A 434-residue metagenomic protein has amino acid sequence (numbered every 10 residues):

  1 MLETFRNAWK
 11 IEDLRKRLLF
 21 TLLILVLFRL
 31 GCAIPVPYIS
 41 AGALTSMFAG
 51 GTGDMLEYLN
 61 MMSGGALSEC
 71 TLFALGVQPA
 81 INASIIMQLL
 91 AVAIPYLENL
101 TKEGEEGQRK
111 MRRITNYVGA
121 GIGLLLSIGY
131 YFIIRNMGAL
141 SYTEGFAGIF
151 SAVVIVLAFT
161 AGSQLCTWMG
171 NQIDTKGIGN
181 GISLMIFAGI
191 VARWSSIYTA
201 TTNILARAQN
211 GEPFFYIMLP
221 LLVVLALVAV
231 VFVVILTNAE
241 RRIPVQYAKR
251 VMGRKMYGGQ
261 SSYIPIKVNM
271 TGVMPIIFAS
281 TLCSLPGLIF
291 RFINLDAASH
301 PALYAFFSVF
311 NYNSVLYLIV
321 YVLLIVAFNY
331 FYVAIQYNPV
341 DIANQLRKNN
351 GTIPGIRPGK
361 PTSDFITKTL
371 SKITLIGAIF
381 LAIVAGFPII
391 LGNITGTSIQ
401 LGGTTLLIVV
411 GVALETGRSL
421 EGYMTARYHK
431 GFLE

Functional and structural regions predicted by a protein language model:
M1-T101, E106-E434: N-terminal cationic and glycine-rich segments that engage phosphates or anionic surfaces
